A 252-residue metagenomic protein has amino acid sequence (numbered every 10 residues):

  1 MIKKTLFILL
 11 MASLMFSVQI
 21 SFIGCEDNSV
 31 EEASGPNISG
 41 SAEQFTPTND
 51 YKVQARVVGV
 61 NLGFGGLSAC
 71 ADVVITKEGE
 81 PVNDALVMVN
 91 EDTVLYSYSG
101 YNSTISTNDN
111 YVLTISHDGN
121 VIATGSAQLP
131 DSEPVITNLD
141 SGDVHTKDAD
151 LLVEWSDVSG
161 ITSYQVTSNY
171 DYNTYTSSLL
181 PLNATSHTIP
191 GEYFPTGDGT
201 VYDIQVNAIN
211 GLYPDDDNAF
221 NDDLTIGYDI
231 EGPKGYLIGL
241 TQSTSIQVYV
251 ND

Functional and structural regions predicted by a protein language model:
M1-L10: Bacterial N-terminal signal peptides that target proteins for export
I2, S17-V57: Bacterial Sec-dependent N-terminal signal peptides
L9-Q19: Bacterial N-terminal signal peptides
A69-C70, I75-E91, T162-Y164: Short, ordered, surface-exposed loop/turn motifs in non-cytosolic proteins
N120-P130, P214-T225: Edge beta-strands of extracellular beta-sandwich domains
E133-S141: Proline-enriched interdomain boundary motifs that mark the N-terminal boundary and often initiate the first structured
D140-Y193: Short helix-loop boundary/capping segments
P195-F220: Beta-strand-rich modules
